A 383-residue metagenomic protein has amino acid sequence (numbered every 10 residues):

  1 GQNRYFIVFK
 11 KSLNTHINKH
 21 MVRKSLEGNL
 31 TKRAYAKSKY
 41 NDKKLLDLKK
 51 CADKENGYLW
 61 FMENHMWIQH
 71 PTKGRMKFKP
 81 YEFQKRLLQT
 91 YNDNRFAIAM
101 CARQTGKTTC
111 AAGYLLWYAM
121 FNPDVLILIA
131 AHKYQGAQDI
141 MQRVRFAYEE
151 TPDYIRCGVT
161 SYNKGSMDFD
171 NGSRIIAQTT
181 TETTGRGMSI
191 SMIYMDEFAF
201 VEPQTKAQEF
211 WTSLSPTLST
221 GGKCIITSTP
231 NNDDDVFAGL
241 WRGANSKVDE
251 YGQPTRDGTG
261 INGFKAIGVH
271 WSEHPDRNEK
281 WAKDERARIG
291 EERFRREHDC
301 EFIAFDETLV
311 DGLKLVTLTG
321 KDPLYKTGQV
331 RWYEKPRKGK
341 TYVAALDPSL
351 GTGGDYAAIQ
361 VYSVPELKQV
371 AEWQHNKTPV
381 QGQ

Functional and structural regions predicted by a protein language model:
K11-F96: Pre-P-loop entry segment of helicase/translocase ATPase cores
N94-Y114: Walker A/P-loop
V125-F146: Conserved Walker A/P-loop ATP-binding site and its immediately adjacent core in helicase/helicase-like ATPase domains
M141-S191: Inter-Walker segment of RecA-like/P-loop motor cores
R156, F200-A287, E366: ASCE P-loop NTPase helicase motor core
F169, T327-G328, K335-K338, G353-Q383: Nucleic-acid-processing active sites and adjacent nucleic-acid-binding tracks, predominantly divalent metal-dependent
E197-V201, S349: Conserved Walker B
G268-L346: ATPase catalytic-site recognition across NTP-hydrolyzing enzymes
